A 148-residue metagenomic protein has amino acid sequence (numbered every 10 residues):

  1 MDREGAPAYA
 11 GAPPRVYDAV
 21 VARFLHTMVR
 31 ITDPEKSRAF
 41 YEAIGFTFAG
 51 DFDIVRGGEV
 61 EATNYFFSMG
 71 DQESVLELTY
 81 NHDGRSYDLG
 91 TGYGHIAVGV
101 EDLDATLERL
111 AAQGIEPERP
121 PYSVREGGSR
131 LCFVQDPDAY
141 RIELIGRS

Functional and structural regions predicted by a protein language model:
D2-G5, Y9, R15-V20, D51-I54 (+3 more regions): Vicinal oxygen chelate
A19-A22, K36: N-terminal amphipathic/basic helix or basic patch
R23-D33, N64-G70, S74, R85-A111 (+2 more regions): Vicinal oxygen chelate
M28-E73: Core segments of cupin and vicinal oxygen chelate
I44, H82, L110-G114: Alpha-helix boundary/capping residues
R56-E59, S86-D88, R125-E126: Short glycine/serine/proline-enriched coil/turn segments at secondary-structure junctions
H82-G84, S148: Short, solvent-exposed aromatic-acidic interface loops
